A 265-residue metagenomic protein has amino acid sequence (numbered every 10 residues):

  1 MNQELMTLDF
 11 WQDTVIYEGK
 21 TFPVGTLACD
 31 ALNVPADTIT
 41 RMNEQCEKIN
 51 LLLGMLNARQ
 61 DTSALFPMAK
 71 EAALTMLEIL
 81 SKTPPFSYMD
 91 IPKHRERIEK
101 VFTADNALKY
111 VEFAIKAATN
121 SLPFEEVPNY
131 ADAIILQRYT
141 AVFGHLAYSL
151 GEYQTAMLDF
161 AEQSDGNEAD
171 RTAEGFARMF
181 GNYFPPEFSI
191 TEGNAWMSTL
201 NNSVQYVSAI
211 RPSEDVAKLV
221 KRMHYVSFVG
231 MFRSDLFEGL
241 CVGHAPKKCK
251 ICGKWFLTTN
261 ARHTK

Functional and structural regions predicted by a protein language model:
M1-L257: Short helix-coil boundary/hinge micro-motifs
A261-K265: Cysteine-rich micro-motifs
